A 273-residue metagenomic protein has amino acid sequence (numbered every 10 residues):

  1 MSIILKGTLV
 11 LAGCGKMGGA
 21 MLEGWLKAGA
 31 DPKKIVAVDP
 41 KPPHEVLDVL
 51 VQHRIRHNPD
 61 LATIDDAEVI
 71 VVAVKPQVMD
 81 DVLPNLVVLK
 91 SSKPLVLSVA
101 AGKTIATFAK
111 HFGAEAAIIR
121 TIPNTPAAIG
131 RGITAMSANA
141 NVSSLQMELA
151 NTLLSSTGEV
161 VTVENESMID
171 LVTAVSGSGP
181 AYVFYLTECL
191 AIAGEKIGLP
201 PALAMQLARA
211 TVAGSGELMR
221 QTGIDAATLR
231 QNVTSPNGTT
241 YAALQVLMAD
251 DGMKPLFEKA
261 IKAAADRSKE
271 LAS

Functional and structural regions predicted by a protein language model:
M1-L61, D65, G132, E195-K196: NAD(P)+-binding Rossmann beta1-loop-alpha1 motif at the extreme N-terminus of oxidoreductases
S2-L5, R209-S273: NAD(P)-dependent Rossmann-like dehydrogenase/reductase catalytic/cofactor-binding core
M21, V36, P43, Q52-H57 (+1 more regions): Rossmann-like NAD(P)(H) cofactor-binding subdomain of soluble oxidoreductases
I35, I64, P200-L207, L229 (+1 more regions): Small-residue helix-packing motif on alpha-helices
T107-A117, I133-L171, Y182-Q221, R267: Internal alpha-helical scaffold of NAD(P)-dependent oxidoreductase catalytic cores
I119, M168-A174, A226-Q231: Short pre-catalytic strand/loop immediately N-terminal to key active-site residues, enriched for Gly-Thr
